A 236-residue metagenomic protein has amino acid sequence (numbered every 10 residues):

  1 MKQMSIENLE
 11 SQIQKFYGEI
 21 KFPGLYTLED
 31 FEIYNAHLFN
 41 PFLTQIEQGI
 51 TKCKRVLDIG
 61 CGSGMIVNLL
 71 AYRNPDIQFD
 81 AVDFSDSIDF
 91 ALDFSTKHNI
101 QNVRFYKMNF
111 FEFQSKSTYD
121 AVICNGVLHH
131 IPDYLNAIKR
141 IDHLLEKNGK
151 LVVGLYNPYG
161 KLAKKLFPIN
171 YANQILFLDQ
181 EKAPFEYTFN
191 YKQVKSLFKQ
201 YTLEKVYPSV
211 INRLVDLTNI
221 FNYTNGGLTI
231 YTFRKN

Functional and structural regions predicted by a protein language model:
D30-K52: Conserved alpha-helix/loop element of class I SAM-dependent methyltransferases that forms part of the SAM/SAH-binding
G60-G64: Class I SAM-dependent methyltransferase "Motif I" SAM/SAH-binding loop
M65-N109: Class I SAM-dependent methyltransferase SAM/SAH-binding core
E112-A121: A short acidic, Gly/Pro-enriched loop at the edge of an enzyme's catalytic core that lines a small-molecule cofactor
A121-P132: A short SAM/SAH-binding and catalytic strip from SAM-dependent methyltransferases
N136-K147: A short glycine-rich, Lys/Arg-flanked "PGG" loop and its adjoining helix->strand segment in the class I
V152-A172: Conserved class I S-adenosyl-L-methionine
F177-Y191: Acceptor-substrate binding/catalytic loop of class I
